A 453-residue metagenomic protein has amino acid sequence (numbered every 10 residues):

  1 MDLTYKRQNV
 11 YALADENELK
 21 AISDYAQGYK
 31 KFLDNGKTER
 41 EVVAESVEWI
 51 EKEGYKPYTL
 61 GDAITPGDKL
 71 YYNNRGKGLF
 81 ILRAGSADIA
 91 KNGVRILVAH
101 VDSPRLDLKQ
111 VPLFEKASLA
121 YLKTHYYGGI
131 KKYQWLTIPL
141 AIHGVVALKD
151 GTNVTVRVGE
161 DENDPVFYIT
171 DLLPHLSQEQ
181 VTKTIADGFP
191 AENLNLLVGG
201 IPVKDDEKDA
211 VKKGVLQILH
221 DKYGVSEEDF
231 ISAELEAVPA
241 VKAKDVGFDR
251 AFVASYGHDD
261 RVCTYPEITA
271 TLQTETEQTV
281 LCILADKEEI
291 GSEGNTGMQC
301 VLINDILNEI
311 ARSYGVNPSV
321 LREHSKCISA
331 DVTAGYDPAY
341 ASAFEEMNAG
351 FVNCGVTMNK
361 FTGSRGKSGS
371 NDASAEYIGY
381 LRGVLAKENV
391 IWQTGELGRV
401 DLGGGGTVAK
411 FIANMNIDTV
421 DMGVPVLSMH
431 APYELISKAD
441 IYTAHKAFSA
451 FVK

Functional and structural regions predicted by a protein language model:
M1-K453: N-terminal hydrophobic/helix-forming segments and targeting peptides
